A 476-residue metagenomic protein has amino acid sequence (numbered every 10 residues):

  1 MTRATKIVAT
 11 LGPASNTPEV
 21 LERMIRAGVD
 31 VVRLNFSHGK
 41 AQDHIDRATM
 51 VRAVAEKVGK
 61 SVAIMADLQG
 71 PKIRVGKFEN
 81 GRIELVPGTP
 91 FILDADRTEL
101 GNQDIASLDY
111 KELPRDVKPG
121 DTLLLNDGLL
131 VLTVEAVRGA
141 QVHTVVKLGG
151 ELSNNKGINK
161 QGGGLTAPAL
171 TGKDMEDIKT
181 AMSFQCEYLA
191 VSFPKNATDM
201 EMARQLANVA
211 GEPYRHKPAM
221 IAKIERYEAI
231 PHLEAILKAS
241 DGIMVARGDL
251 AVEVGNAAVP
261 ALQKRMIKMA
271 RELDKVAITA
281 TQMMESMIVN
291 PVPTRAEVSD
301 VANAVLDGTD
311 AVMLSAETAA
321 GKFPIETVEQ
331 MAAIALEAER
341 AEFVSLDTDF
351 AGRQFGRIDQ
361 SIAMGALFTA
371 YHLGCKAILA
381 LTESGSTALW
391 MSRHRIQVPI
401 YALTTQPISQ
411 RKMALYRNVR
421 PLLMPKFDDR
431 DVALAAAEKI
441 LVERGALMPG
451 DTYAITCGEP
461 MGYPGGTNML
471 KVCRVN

Functional and structural regions predicted by a protein language model:
M1-N476: Non-catalytic helical/linker scaffolds that mediate oligomerization, partner binding, and domain coupling around large
